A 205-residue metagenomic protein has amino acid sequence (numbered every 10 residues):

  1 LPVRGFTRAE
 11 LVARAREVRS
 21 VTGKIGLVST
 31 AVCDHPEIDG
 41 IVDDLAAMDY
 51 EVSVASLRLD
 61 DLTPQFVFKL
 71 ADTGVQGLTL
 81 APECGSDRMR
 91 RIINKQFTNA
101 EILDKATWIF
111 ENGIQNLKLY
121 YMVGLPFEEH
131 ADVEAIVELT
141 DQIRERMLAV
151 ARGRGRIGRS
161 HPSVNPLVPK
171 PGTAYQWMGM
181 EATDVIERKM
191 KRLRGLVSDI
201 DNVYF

Functional and structural regions predicted by a protein language model:
L1, Q76, P166-V168: N-terminal pre-triad scaffold of radical SAM enzymes
L1-A9: Canonical Radical SAM [4Fe-4S] cluster-binding loop centered on the CxxxCxxC motif and its immediate flanking residues
R4, R58, N94, V168-P169 (+1 more regions): Generic, ordered loop/turn and secondary-structure boundary motif
G5, Q96-N99, M180-E187: Short, conserved loop/turn and helix-capping segments at secondary-structure boundaries that abut family-defining
L11-R159: Conserved SAM/AdoMet-binding glycine-rich loop
R16, V133-F205: Auxiliary Fe-S-binding modules of radical SAM enzymes
